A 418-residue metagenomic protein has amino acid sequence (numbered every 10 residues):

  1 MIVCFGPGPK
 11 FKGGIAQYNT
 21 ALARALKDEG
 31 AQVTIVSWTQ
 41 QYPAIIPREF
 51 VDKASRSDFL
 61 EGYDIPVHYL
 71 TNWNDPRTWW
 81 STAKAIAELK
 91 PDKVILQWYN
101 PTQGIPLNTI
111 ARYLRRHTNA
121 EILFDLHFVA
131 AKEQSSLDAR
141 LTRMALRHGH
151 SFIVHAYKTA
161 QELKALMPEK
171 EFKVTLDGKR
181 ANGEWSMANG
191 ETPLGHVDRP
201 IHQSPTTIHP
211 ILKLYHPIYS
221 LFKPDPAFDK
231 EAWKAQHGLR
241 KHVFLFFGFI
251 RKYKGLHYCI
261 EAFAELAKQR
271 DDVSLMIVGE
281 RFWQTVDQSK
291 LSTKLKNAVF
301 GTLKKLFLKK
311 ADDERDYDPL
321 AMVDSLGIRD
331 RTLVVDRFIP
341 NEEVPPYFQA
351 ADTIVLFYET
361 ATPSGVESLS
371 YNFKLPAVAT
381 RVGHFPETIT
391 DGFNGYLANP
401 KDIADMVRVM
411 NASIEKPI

Functional and structural regions predicted by a protein language model:
K10-K12, R24-E88, T159, K173 (+1 more regions): N-terminal strand-loop element at the rim of the active site of nucleotide-sugar-dependent glycosyltransferases
Q17, R251-E265, S368, A404: A conserved mid-protein helix/loop that constitutes part of the nucleotide-sugar donor-binding site
R147-R180, T192-L194, I208-A227, L239: Donor nucleotide-sugar binding/catalytic pocket of nucleotide-sugar-dependent glycosyltransferases
I218, G238-K254, I260-F263, L275-V278: Conserved donor-binding/catalytic core segment of Leloir-type glycosyltransferases
Q288-E342: Nucleotide-activated donor-binding/catalytic signature segment of Leloir-type glycosyltransferases, i.e., the conserved
P346-P363, L375: Acidic donor-binding loop of glycosyltransferase active sites
S370, P376-A379, I389: Short hydrophobic beta-strand element within catalytic cores of glycosyltransferases and related nucleotide-activated
P386-E415: Change "using UDP/GDP/dTDP sugars" to "using nucleotide sugars
